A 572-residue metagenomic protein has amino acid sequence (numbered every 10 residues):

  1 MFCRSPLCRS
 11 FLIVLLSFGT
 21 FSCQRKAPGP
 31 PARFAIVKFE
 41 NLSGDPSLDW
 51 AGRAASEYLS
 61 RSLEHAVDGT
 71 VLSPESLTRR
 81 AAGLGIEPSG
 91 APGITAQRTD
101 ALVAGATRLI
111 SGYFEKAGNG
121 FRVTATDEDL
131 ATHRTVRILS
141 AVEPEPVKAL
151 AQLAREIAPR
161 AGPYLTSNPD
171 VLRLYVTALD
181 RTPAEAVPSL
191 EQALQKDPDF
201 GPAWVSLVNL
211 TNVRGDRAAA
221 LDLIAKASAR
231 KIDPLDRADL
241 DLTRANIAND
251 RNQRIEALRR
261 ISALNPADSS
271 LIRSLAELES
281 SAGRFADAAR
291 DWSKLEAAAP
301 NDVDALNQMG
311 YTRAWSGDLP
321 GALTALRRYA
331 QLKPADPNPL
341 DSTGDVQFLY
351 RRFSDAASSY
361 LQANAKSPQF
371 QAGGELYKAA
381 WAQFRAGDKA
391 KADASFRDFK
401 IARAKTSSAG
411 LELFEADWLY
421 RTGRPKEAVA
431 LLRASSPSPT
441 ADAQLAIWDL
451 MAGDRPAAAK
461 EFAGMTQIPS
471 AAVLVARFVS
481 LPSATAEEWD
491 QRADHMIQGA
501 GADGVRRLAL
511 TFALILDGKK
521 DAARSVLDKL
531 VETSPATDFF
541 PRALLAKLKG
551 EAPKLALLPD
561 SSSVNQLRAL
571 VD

Functional and structural regions predicted by a protein language model:
C23-A32, V103, G120, A131-D199 (+1 more regions): C-terminal/domain-edge helix-coil "capping" segments
G29-F121, D129-A141, S167, V171: Short beta-strand->alpha-helix linker/helix-N-cap micro-motif that forms a surface specificity/interaction loop
L179, N209, T243-N246, E277 (+10 more regions): Residue-level recognition of tetratricopeptide repeat
S189, A218-A229, N252-I261, A288-L295 (+8 more regions): Alpha-helical repeat scaffolds
F200, P234, D268, D302 (+7 more regions): Residue-level recognition of tetratricopeptide repeat
A203, R237, L271, A305 (+7 more regions): TPR alpha-solenoid repeat register
